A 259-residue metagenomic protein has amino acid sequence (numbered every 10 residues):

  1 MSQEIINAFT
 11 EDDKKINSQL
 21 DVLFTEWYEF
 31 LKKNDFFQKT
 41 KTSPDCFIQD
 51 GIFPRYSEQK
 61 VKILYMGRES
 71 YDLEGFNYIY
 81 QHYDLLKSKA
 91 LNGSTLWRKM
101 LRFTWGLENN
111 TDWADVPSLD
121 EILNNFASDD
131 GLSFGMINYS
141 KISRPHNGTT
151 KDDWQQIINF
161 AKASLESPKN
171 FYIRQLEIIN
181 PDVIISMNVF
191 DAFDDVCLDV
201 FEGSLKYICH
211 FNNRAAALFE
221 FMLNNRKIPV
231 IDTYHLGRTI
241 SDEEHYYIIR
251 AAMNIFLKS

Functional and structural regions predicted by a protein language model:
S2-D21, T25, Q155-I173, A192-S259: C-terminal capping/extension of enzyme domains
S2-I179, V183: A polyanion-binding, active-site-adjacent surface
Y65, I185, V230-D232: Structural motif
R68-S70, N188, H235: Glycine-rich His-Gly loop
D72, D191-A192: Glycine-rich nucleotide phosphate-binding loop and flanking beta-alpha elements of Rossmann-like dinucleotide-binding
D182-D191: Glycine-rich anion-binding loop/nest that anchors nucleotide
